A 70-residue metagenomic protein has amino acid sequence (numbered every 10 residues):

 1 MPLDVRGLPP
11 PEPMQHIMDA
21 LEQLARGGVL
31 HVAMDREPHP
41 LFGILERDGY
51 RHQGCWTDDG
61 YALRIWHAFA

Functional and structural regions predicted by a protein language model:
M1-Q23: An N-terminal amphipathic alpha-helical segment
D4, V29-V32: Short catalytic-loop micro-motif centered on adjacent basic/acidic residues
L8, E37, A68-A70: Generic structural motif
Q15-M18, L45-R47, I65-H67: Surface-exposed beta-strand edges and their flanking turn/coil or helix-capping segments
Q23, G43, G54-W56: Sterically constrained small-residue positions within well-ordered secondary structures of folded domains
H31-R51: Short, structured protein-protein interaction patches enriched in aromatics and acidic/basic residues, typified by
G49, Q53-A70: C-terminal edge-of-domain segments
